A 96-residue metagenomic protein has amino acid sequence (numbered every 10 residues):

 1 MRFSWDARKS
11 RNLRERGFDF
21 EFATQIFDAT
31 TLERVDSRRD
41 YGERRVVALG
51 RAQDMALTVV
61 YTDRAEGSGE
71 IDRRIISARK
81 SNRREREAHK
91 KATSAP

Functional and structural regions predicted by a protein language model:
M1-P96: Ribonuclease/tRNase effector modules and their secretory precursors
